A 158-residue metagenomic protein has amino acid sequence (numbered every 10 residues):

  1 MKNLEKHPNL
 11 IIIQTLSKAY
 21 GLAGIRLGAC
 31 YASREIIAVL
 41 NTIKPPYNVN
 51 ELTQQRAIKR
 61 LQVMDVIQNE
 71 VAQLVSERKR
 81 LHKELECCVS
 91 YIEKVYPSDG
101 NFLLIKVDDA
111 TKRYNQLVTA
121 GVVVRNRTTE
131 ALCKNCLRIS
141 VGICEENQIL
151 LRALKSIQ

Functional and structural regions predicted by a protein language model:
M1-H7: Conserved core of the PLP fold type I
L4, L85-E86, L117, L154: Hydrophobic C-terminal alpha-helix "anchor/cap" residues
N9-C87: PLP-dependent aminotransferase class I/II
I12, Y91-K94, V122-T128: A short linear hydrophobic-aromatic micro-motif
G24, D99-G100, A131-N135: Short acidic/glycine-enriched loop/turn segments that link adjacent beta-strands
Y31, L104-K106, S140-G142: Short hydrophobic/aromatic beta-strand micro-patches that form the beta-sheet surface supporting nucleotide- or nucleic
L74-V75, C87-A120: Conserved PLP-binding catalytic core of the aspartate aminotransferase-like
T119-A120, E130-Q158: PLP-dependent enzyme catalytic core of the Aspartate aminotransferase-like
